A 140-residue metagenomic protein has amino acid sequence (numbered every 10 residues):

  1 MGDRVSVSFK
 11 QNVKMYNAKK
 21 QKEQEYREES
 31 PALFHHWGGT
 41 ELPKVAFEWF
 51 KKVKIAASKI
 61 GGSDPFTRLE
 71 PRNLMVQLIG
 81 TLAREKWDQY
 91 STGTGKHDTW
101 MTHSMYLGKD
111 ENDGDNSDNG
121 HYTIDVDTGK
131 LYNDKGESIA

Functional and structural regions predicted by a protein language model:
G2, G38-E41, G120: Glycine-centered flexibility motif
D3, S30, D118: Residues that flank catalytic or metal-binding motifs in active/ligand-binding sites
R4-F9: Short beta-strand scaffold segments in enzyme catalytic cores
K10-M15, R27, D125-T128: Short acidic-glycine loop/turn motifs at beta-strand connectors
N12-E23, G108-D110: Intrinsically disordered, low-complexity boundary segments flanking structured domains
M15-N17, T40-K44, L131-Y132, S138-A140: Short, surface-exposed beta-strand/loop "edge" segments at domain boundaries and coil↔beta transitions
N17-D64: Short, flexible N-terminal segments of the mature chain
W49-A140: Low-complexity intrinsically disordered segments
